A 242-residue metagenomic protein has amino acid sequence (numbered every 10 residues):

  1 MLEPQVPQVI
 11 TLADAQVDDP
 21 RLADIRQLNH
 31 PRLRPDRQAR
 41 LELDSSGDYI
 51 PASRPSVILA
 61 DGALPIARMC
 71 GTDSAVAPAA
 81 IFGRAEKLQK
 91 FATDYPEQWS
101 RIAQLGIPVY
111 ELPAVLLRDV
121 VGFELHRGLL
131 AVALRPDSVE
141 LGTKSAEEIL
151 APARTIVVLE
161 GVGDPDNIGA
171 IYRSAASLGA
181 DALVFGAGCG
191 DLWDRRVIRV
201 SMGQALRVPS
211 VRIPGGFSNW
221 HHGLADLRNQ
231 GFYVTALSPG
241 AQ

Functional and structural regions predicted by a protein language model:
M1-W99, C189-G190, H221: Boundary-proximal intrinsically disordered activation/regulatory segments immediately upstream of a helical core
L2-A15, L64, G71, D94-Q104 (+4 more regions): RNA substrate-binding interface of SAM-dependent RNA methyltransferases
R118: Catalytic Tyr-X3-Lys loop
